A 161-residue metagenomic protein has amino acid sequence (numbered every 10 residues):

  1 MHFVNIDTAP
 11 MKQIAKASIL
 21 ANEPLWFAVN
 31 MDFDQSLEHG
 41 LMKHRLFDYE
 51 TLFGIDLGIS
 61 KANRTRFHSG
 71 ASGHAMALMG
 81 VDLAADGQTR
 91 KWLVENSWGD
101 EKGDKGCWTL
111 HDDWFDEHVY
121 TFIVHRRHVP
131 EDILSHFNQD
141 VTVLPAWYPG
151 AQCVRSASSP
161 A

Functional and structural regions predicted by a protein language model:
M1-A161: Active-site signature of cysteine proteases
